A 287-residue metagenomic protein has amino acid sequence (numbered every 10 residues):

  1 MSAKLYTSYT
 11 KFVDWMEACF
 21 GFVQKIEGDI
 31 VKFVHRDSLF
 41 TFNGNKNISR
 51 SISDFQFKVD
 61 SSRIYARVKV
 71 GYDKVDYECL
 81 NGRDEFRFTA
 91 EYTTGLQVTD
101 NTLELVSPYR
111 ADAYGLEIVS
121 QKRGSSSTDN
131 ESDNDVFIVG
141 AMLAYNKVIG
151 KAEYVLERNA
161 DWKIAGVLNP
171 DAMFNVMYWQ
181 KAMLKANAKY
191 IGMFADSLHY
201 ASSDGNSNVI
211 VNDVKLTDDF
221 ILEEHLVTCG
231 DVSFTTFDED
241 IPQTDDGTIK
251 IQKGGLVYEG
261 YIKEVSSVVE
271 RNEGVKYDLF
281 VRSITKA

Functional and structural regions predicted by a protein language model:
M1-A287: C-terminal extracytoplasmic interaction modules
